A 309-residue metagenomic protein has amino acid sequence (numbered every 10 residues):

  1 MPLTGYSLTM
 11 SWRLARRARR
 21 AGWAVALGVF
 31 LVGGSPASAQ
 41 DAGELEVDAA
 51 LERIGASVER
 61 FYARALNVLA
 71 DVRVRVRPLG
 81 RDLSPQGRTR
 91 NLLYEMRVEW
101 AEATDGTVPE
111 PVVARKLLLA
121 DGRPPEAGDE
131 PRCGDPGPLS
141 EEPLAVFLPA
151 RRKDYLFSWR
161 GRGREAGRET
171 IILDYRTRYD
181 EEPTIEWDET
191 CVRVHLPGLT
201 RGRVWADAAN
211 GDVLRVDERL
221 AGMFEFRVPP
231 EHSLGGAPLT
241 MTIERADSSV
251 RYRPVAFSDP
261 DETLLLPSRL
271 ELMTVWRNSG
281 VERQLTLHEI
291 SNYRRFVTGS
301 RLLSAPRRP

Functional and structural regions predicted by a protein language model:
M1-A18: N-terminal secretory signal peptides that target proteins for export/translocation
L8, W12, P36-A39, R301: Compositionally biased regions
L8-M10, A21, V98, F157 (+1 more regions): Short, low-complexity intrinsically disordered segments
R19-R20, A49: Polar/charged alpha-helical tracts
A21-G34: Bacterial N-terminal signal peptides
A39-R201, A208-R215, R219-P309: Structured extracytoplasmic
